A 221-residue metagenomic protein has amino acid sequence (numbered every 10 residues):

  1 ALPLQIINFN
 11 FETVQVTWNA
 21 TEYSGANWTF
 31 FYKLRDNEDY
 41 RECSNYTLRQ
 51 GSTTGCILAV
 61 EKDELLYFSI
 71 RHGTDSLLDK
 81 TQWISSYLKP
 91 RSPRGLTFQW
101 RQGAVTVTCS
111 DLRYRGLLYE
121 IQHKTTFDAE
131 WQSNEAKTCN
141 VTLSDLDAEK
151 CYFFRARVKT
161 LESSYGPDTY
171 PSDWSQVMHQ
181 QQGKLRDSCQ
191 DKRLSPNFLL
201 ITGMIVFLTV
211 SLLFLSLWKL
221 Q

Functional and structural regions predicted by a protein language model:
A1-P3, A26-R35, D39-Y40: N-terminal Sec-dependent signal peptide, specifically the hydrophobic helical h-region
A1-Y23, D75-R113, T169-Q221: Pro/Thr/Ser/Gly-rich low-complexity, intrinsically disordered linker/stalk tracts
F9, R49, A59-D63, W100-Q102 (+3 more regions): Surface-exposed coil/turn segments at beta-strand junctions on protein surfaces, enriched
N10, C43-S52, E130-T138: Short beta-strand segments within Ig-like beta-sandwich modules, predominantly Fibronectin type-III
V16-T21, T29-L34, L65-T74, T106-L112 (+2 more regions): Structural signature of extracellular immunoglobulin-like
R49-T81, V141-D168: Beta-strand-rich modules
R113, L118-P196: Extracellular juxtamembrane "stalk/ectodomain stem" immediately N-terminal to a transmembrane helix in metazoan
